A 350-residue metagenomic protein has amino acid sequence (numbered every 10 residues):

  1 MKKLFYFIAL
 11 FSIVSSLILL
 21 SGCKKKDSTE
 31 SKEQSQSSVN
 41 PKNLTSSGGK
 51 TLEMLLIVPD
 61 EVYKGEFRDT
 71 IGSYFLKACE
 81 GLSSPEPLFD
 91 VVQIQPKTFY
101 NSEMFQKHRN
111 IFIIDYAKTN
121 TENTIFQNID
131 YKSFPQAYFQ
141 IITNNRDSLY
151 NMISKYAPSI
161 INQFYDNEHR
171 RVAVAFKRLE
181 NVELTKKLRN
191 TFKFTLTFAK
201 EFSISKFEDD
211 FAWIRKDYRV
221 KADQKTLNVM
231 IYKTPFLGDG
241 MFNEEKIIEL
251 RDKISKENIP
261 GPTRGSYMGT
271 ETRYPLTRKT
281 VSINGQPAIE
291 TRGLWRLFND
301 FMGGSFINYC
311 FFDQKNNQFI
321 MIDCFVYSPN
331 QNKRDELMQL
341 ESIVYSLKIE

Functional and structural regions predicted by a protein language model:
M1-A9: Bacterial N-terminal signal peptides that target proteins for export
I18-G22: C-terminal motif of bacterial Sec signal peptides marking the signal peptidase cleavage site
C23-D27: Bacterial signal peptide processing site
E30-P41, G48, L56-E61, A199-P260: Secretory pathway targeting signatures of secreted, lumenal, and periplasmic proteins
S31-V58, V62, A117-V182: Solvent-exposed alpha-helical segments and adjacent loops that form catalytic or protein-interaction surfaces
L88, V92-N151, K256-N316: Signature of long, low-cysteine stretches enriched in small and polar/charged residues
Y150-V174, L196, F202, N317-E350: Surface-exposed amphipathic alpha-helical segments
